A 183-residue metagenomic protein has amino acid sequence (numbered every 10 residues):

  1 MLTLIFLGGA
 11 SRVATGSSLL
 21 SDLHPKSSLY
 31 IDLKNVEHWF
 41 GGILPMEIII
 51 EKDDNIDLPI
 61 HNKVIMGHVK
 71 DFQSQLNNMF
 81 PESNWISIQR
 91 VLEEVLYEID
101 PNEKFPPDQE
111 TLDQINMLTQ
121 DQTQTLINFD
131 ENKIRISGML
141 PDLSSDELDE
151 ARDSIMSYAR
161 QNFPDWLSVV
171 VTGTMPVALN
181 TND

Functional and structural regions predicted by a protein language model:
M1-I31, F40: Transmembrane helices with small-residue packing motifs
A10-S18, M46-I60, I99, E131-D142 (+1 more regions): Short, hydrophobic beta-strand segments
L23-K26, I56-K70, L143-D153: Solvent-exposed, non-transmembrane alpha-helical starts
L33-K52: Short extracytoplasmic
G41, N78-P81, N162-L167: Short secondary-structure junctions
E51-K52, V69-V95: Short amphipathic beta-strand/extended segments in non-transmembrane regions
K70, D113-D183: Extracytoplasmic
E82-M117: Alpha-helical transmembrane helix bundles of large polytopic membrane transport and channel proteins
